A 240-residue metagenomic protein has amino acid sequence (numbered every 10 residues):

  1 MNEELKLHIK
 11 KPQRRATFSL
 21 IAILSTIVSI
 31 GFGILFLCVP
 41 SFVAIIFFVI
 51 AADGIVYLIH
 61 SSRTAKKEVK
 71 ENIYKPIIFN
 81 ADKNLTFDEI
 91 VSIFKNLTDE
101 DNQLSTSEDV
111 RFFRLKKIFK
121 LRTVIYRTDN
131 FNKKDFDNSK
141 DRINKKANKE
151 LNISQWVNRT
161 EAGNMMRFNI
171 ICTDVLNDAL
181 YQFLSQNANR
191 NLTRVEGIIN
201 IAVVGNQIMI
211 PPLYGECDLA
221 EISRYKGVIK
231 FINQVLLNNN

Functional and structural regions predicted by a protein language model:
M1-I9, A51-N132, N138, R142: N-terminal topogenic membrane-targeting module
N2-S25: Juxtamembrane interface helix immediately N-terminal to a transmembrane segment
I23-F36: N-terminal signal sequences
I34-A52: Hydrophobic alpha-helical transmembrane segments
S105, D109-D129, M165-I171, E196-P212: Ordered hydrophobic segments in well-structured contexts
N130-N200: Catalytic cores of nucleic-acid endonucleases
L184-N240: Charged, structured surface patches that assemble and position nucleic-acid processing machinery
